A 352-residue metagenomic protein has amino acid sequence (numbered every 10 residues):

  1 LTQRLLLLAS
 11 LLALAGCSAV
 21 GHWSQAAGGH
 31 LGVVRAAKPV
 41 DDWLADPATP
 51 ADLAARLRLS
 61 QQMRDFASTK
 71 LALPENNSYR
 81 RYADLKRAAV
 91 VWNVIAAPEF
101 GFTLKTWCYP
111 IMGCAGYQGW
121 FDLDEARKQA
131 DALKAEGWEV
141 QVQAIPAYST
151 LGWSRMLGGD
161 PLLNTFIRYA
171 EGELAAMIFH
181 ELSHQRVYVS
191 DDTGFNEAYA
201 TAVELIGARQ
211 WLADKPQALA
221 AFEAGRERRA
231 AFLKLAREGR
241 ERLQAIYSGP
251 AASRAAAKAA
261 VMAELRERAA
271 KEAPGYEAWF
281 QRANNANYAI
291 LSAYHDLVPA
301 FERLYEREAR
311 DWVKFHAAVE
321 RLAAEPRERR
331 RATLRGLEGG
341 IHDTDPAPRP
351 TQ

Functional and structural regions predicted by a protein language model:
L1-L6: Bacterial N-terminal signal peptides that target proteins for export
L14-G16: C-terminal motif of bacterial Sec signal peptides marking the signal peptidase cleavage site
S18-G21: Bacterial signal peptide processing site
W23-A51: Post-signal peptide N-terminal segment of mature Sec-exported envelope proteins
V33, D46, L53-S60, G119-A126 (+7 more regions): Solvent-exposed, acidic/flexible segments
A45-T49, R58, Q62-A72, S183-V187 (+6 more regions): Sec-exported extracytoplasmic/periplasmic mature domains
Q62-R229: Acidic/His-rich structured neighborhood in mature extracellular/periplasmic domains
L233-Q352: Pan-zinc metallopeptidase signature
